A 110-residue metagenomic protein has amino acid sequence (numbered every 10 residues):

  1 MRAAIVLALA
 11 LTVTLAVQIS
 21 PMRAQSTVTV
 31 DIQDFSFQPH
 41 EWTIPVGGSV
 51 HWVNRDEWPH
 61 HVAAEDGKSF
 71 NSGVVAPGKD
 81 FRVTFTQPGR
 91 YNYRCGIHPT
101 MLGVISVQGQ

Functional and structural regions predicted by a protein language model:
R2-V6, V13-Q110: Extracytoplasmic copper-binding redox domains, predominantly the cupredoxin/blue-copper superfamily
